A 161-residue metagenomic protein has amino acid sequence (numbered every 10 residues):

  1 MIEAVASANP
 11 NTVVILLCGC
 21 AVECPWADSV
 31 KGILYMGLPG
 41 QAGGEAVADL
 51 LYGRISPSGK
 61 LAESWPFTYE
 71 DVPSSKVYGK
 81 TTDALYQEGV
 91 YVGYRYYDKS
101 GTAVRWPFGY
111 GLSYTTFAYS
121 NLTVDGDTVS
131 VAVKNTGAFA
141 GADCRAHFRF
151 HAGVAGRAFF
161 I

Functional and structural regions predicted by a protein language model:
M1-A6: Cysteine protease catalytic core and zymogen-processing segment of caspase-like enzymes
S7-T12, V30-K31: A short helix->loop->beta-strand "cap" motif at the edges of active sites that frequently abuts
N9-N11, N121, N135, H151: Detector for Asparagine
L17-A142: Secreted, periplasmic, or luminal enzymes acting at the cell surface/secretory milieu
V72, R149-I161: Short aromatic-acidic-glycine turn motif
A140-H147, F159: Short, hydrophobic/aromatic beta-strand segments
